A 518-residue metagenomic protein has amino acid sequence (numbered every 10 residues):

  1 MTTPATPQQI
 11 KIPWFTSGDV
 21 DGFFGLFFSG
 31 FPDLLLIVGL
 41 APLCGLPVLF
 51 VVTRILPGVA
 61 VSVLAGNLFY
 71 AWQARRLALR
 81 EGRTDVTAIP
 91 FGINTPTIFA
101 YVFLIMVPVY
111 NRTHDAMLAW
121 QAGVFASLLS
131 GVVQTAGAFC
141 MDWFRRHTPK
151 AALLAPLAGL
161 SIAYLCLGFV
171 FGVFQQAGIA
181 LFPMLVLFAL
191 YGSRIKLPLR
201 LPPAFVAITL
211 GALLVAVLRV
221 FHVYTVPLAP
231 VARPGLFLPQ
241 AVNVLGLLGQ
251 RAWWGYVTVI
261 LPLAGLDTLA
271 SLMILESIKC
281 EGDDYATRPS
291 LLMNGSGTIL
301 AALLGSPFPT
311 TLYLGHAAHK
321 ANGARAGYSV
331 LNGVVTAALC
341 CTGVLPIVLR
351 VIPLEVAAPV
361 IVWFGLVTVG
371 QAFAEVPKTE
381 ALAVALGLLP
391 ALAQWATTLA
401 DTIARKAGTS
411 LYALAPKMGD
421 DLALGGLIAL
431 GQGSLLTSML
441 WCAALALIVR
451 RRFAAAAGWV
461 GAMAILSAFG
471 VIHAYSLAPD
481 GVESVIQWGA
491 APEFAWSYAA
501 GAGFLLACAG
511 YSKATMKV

Functional and structural regions predicted by a protein language model:
M1-R54, L199-R288, V485-F494, G510-V518: Helix-loop-helix hairpins and the membrane-proximal interhelical loops of multi-pass alpha-helical transport proteins
Q8-M184, H316-V330, V334-P346, R350-I361 (+2 more regions): Early transmembrane hairpin of solute transport permeases
I10-W14, L49, A71-T84, A252-A326: Membrane-embedded helical hairpins/re-entrant loop segments and their flanking transmembrane helices within multi-pass
S17-F24, A189-P198, P203, N243-A252 (+1 more regions): C-terminal transmembrane helix-loop-helix hairpin of multi-pass membrane proteins
G30-G39, G58-A71, F99-V107, S127-A138 (+11 more regions): Hydrophobic core segments of alpha-helical transmembrane domains in multi-pass membrane transport and ion-translocation
L43-L46, L104-A122, D142-W143, K150-A151 (+4 more regions): Inter-helical loop and helix-membrane interface segments of multi-pass membrane transporters/permeases
I55, Q134, L199-R200, L247 (+8 more regions): Hydrophobic alpha-helical scaffolding
R75-L79, D142-R146, K150, K196 (+6 more regions): Transmembrane helix-loop junctions in multipass membrane proteins, especially transporters and channels
